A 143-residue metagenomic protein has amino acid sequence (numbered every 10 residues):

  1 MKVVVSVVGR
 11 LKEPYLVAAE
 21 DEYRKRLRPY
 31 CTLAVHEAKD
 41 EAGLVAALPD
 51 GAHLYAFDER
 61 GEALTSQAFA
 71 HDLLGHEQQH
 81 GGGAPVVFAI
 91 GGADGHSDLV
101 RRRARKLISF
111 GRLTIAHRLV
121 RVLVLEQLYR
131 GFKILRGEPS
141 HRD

Functional and structural regions predicted by a protein language model:
M1-Y23: N-terminal beta1-alpha1 ligand-phosphate binding loop
V5, Y55, G91, V124: Conserved RecA-like P-loop NTPase ATPase core
S6-V8, H36, A89: Short hydrophobic segments within beta-strands
L11, E59-E62, G92-G95: Short glycine-rich anion-binding loops that position phosphate/pyrophosphate groups of nucleotides and phosphorylated
L16-E20, S66-Q67, R101, R121: Conserved strand-to-helix beginnings and helix N-cap segments that scaffold or border functional pockets
R28-V87: S-adenosyl-L-methionine/SAH cofactor-binding core of RNA-modifying enzymes
A68-L99, A104-I115: Catalytic beta-strand/loop module used to bind and position nucleotide/cofactor moieties in cofactor-attachment
L99-R142: Structured adenosyl-cofactor binding patch, chiefly the S-adenosyl-L-methionine
